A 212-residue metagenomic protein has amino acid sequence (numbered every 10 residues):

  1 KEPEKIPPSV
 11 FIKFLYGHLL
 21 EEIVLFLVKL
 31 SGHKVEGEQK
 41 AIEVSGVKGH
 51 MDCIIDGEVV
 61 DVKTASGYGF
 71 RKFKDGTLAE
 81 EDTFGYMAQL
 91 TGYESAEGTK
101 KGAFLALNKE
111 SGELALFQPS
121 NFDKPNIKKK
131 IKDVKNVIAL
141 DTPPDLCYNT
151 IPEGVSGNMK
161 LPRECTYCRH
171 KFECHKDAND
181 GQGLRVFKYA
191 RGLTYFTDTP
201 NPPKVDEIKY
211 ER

Functional and structural regions predicted by a protein language model:
K1-V59, S66-T77, K188: Metal-dependent nuclease catalytic cores that hydrolyze phosphodiester bonds in DNA/RNA, characterized by
Y16-L20, G85, N126: Soluble or luminal CAZymes and related metallo-dependent hydrolases
E22-S31, A79-N108, I138: Metal-dependent nuclease catalytic cores in nucleic-acid-processing enzymes, especially RNase H-like/related
K40, K63-G67, A96, L107-E110: An acidic- and aromatic-residue-enriched active-site/binding cleft used to recognize and process polar
I54, V59-D61, K101-A106: A structural signal for short, well-ordered beta-strand segments and their strand-loop junctions that often border
K72-D82, P119-S120: Short helix/strand-bridging catalytic loops that position acidic/His residues to coordinate divalent metals and engage
G92, A96-R212: Metal-dependent nuclease catalytic regions and adjoining charged, substrate-binding loops involved in nucleic-acid end
